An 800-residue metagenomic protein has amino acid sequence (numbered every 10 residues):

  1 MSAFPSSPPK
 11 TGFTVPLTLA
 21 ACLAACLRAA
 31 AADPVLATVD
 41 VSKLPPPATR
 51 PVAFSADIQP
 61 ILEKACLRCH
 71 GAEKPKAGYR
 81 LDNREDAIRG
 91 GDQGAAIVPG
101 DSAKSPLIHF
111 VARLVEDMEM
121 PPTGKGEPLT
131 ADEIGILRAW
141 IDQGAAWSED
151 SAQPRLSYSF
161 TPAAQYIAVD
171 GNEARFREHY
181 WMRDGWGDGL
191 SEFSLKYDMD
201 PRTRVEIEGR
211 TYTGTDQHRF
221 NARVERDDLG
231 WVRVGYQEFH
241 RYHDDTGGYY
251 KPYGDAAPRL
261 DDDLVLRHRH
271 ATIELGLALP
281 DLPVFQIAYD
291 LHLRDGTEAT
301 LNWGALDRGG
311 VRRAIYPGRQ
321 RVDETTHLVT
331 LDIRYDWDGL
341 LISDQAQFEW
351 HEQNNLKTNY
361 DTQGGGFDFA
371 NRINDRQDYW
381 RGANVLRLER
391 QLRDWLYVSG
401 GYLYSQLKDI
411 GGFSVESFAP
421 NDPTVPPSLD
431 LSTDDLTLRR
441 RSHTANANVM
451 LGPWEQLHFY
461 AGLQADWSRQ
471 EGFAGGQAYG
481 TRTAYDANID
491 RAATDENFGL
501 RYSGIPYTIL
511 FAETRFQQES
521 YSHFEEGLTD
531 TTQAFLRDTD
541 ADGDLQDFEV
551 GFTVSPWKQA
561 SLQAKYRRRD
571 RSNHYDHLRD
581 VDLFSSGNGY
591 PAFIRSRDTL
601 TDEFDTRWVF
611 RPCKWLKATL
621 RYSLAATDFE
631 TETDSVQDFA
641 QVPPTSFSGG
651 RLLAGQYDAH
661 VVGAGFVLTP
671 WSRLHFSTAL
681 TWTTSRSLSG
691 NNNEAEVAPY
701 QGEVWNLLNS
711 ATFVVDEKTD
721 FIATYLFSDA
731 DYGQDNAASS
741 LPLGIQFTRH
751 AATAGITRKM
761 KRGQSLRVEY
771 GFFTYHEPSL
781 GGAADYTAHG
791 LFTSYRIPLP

Functional and structural regions predicted by a protein language model:
A29-A152: Aromatic- and Gly/Pro-enriched helix-to-coil junctions and flexible linker segments
D150-M199: Outer-membrane beta-barrel initiation region
L156-Y158, G187-F193, H218-F220, G230 (+11 more regions): Hydrophobic, lipid-facing positions within transmembrane beta-strands of outer-membrane proteins
A164-D170, E178, G209-T215, R226-D228 (+13 more regions): Transmembrane beta-strands of outer-membrane beta-barrel pores
G171-R177, Q217-N221, G235-Q237, D245-K251 (+19 more regions): Outer-membrane beta-barrel translocator domains and adjoining extracellular loop/strand segments of Gram-negative
W181-G185, R210-Y212, V224, D262-R267 (+16 more regions): Replace "Gram-negative outer membrane beta-barrel proteins" with "bacterial and organellar outer membrane beta-barrel
D198-R202, D227-L229, P280-L282, T326 (+14 more regions): Outer-membrane beta-barrel channels and translocator barrels
R758-K759, T787-P800: Outer-membrane beta-barrel "beta-signal"
